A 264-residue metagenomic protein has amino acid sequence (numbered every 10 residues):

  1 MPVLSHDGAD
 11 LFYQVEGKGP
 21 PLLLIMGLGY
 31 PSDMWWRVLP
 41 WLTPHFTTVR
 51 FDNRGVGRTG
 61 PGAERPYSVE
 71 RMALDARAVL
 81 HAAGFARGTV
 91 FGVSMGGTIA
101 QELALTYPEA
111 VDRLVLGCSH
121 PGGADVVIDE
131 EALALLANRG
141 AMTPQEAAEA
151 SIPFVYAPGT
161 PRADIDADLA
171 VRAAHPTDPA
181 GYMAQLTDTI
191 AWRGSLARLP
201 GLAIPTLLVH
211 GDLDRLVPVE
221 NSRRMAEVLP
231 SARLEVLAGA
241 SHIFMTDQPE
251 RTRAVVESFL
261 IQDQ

Functional and structural regions predicted by a protein language model:
D7-G62: Conserved HGGG/HGGXW glycine-rich cap/lid loop of the alpha/beta-hydrolase fold
R50, R54-F91, A254: Active-site loop/oxyanion-hole signature of alpha/beta-hydrolase fold enzymes
G92, G96, A100: Gly/Ala-rich beta-loop-alpha elbow adjacent to hydrolase catalytic centers
Q101, L105, A110-A141: Flexible "cap/lid" loop of the alpha/beta hydrolase fold
D125, Q145-R193, A197-R198: Conserved alpha/beta-hydrolase catalytic His-Asp/Glu region
L202, L208-H210, D214: Short beta-strand/loop motif that positions the catalytic acidic residue of the alpha/beta-hydrolase fold
R215-N221: Conserved alpha/beta-hydrolase "acid-adjacent" motif
A232-Q264: Catalytic active-site module of serine/aspartate enzymes centered on a nucleophile-bearing elbow/loop
